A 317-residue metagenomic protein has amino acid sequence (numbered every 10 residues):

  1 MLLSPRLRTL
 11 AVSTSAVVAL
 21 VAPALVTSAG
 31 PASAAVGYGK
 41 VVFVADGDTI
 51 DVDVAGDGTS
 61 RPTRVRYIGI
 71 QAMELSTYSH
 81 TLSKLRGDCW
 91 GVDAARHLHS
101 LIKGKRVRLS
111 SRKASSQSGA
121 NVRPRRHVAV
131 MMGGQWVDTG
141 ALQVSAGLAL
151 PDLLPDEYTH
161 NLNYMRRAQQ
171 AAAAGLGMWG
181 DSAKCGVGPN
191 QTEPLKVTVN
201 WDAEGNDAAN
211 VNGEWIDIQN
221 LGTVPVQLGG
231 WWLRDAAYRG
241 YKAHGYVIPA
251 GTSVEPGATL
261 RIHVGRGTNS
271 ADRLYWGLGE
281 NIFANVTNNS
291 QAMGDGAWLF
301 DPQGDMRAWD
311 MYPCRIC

Functional and structural regions predicted by a protein language model:
L2-S13, S28-C317: Small beta-barrel nucleic-acid-binding modules, primarily SNase/OB-fold domains and secondarily Tudor-like barrels
S13-A24: Bacterial N-terminal signal peptides
